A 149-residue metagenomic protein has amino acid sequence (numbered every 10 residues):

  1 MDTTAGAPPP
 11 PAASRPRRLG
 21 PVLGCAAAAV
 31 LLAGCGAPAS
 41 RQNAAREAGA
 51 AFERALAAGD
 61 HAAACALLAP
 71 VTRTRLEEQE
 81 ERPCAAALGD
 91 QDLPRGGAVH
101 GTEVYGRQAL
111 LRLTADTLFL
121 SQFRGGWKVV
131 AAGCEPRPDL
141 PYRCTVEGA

Functional and structural regions predicted by a protein language model:
D2-T4, G36-Q42, L76-R124, A131-P138 (+1 more regions): Surface-exposed, charged secondary-structure patches
T3-L23: Bacterial N-terminal signal peptides that target proteins for export
G24, E53, R73: Generic anion/oxyanion-binding catalytic loop in active/binding sites
L31-G34: C-terminal motif of bacterial Sec signal peptides marking the signal peptidase cleavage site
A45-F52, A64, E80: Stable alpha-helical elements in mature extracytoplasmic
D60-R73: Short, well-ordered alpha-helical segments enriched in acidic and aromatic residues
